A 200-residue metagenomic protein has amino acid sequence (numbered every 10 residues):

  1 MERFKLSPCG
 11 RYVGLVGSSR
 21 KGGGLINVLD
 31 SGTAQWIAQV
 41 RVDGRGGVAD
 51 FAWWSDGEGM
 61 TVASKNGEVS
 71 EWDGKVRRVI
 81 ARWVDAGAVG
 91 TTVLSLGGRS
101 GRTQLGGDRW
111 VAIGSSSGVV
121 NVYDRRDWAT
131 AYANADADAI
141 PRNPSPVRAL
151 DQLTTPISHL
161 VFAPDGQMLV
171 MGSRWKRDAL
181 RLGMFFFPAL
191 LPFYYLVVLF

Functional and structural regions predicted by a protein language model:
K5-R11, G44, F51-E58, S95-D108 (+1 more regions): Loop/turn segments within WD40 beta-propeller blades
G14-S18, M60-S64, V111-S115, V170-R174: Conserved beta-strand element within WD40/beta-propeller blades
S19-G22, E68, W128, K176-R177: Short glycine/acidic-enriched loop and turn motifs that connect beta-strands
G24-D30, V69-D73, V120-R125, G172 (+1 more regions): WD40-repeat beta-propellers
Q35-R41, R78-V84, S145-L150, P192-L196: A short beta-strand motif characteristic of beta-propeller blades
K75, D124-I140, L182-L191: Short loop/turn segments immediately following beta-strands, especially the blade-tip and inter-blade linker loops
A88, D136-H159, A189-F200: Conserved blade-ending motifs and adjacent loop-strand segments that build the rim/top face of beta-propeller domains
T154-F185: Loop/turn-rich, solvent-exposed surfaces of beta-rich toroidal or solenoidal domains
